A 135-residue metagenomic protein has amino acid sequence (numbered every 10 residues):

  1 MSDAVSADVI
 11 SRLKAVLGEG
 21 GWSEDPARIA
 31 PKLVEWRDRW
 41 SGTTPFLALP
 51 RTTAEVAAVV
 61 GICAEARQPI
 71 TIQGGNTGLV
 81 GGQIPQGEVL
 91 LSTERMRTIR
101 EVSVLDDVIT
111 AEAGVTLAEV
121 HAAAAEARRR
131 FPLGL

Functional and structural regions predicted by a protein language model:
M1-E35, T43, E65-Q68: N-terminal accessory segments
L13, D38-I70, V89, T93-L135: N-terminal glycine-rich flavin-associated loop
W22, I29, L79, I99-V102 (+1 more regions): Short clusters of hydrophobic/aromatic residues that line enzyme substrate/ligand-binding pockets
W36-R39, G81-P85: Short glycine-biased active-site loop of nucleotidyltransferases that positions the nucleotide triphosphate and helps
V56, L79-V80: Short glycine/serine/threonine-rich phosphate/pyrophosphate-binding segments that cradle anionic phosphate groups
